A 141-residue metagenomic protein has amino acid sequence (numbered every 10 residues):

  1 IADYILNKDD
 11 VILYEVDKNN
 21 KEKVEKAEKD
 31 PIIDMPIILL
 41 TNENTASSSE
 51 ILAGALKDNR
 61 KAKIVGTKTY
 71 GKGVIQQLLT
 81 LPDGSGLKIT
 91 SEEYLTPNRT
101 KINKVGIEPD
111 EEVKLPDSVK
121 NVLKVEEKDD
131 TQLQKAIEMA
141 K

Functional and structural regions predicted by a protein language model:
I1-S47, V74-L79, L95: Gly/Ser/Thr-rich loop/hinge elements
A2, L6, D34-I37, S49-A53 (+3 more regions): Extracytoplasmic/secreted envelope proteins and their assembly/folding machinery, especially bacterial periplasmic
E15, D58, T80, K114-K141: C-terminal recognition in membrane/secretory proteostasis and scaffolding
I33-P36, R60, V74, S85 (+2 more regions): Envelope-exposed proteins and targeting segments
A46, N59-K72: Short, well-structured beta-strand/strand-turn elements
A46-S47, G84, T96-P97, V122: Short beta-strands and strand-coil junctions in structured, solvent-facing domains, enriched
R60, G73, L81-P82, P109 (+1 more regions): Beta-strand-rich C-terminal secretin pore/gate domain of Gram-negative outer-membrane secretion/extrusion channels
Q76-L79, L87-V119: Conserved P-loop NTPase
